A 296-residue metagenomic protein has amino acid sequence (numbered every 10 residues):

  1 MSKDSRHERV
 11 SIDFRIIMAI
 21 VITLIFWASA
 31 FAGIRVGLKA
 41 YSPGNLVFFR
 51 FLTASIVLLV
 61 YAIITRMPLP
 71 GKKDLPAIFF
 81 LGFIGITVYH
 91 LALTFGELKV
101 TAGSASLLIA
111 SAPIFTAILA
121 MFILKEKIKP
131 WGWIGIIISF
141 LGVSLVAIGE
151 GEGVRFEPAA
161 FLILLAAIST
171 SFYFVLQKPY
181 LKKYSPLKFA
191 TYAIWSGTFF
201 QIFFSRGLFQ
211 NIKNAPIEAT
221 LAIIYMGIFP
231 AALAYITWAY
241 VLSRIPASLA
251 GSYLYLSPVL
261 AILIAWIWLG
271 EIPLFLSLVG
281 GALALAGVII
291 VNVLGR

Functional and structural regions predicted by a protein language model:
S2-N45, G153-P179, I194: Glycine-/small-residue-enriched transmembrane alpha-helix faces in small-molecule transporters and effluxers
I12-I17, A40-G44, F48, P70-P76 (+3 more regions): Juxtamembrane helix-entry segments on the extracytoplasmic side of multipass membrane proteins
F26, A30-F31, L59-I109, L145 (+1 more regions): Specific transmembrane alpha-helical segments of multi-pass solute transporters/efflux pumps, especially DMT/EamA
A28, S55-I56, F140, S171 (+3 more regions): Small-residue-rich packing faces within the transmembrane alpha-helices of Major Facilitator Superfamily
N45-I56, G85, H90-K127, G132 (+3 more regions): Specific alpha-helical transmembrane segments that line the substrate/conduction pathway and gating interfaces
V47-F49, H90, S104-S111, V175-T198 (+3 more regions): Helix-helix packing/entry segments at the starts of transmembrane helices
L58, F79, L119, I128-I148 (+5 more regions): Hydrophobic transmembrane alpha-helices of multi-pass small-molecule transport proteins
L58, T116-I118, F122, G153-F209 (+2 more regions): Transmembrane alpha-helical segments that form core, pore/gating elements of small-molecule transporters/exporters
